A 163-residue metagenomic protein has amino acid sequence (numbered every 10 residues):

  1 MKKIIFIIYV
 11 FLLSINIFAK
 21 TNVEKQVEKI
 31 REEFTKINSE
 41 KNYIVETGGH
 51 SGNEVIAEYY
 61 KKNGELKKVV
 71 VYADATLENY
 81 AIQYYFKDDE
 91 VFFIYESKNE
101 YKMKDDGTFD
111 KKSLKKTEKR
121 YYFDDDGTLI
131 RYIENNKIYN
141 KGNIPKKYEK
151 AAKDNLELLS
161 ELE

Functional and structural regions predicted by a protein language model:
I4-I15: Sec-dependent N-terminal signal peptides
K20-E163: Buried hydrophobic residues that stabilize the cores of well-folded domains
